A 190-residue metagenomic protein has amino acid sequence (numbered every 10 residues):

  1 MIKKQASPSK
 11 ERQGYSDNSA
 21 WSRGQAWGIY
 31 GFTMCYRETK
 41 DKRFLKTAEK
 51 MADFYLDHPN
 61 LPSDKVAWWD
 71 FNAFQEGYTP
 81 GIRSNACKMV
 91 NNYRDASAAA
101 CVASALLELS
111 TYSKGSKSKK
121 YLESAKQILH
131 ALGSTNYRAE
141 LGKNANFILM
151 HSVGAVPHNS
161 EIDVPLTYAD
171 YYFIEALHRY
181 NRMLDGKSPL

Functional and structural regions predicted by a protein language model:
M1-L190: Glycan-recognition and catalytic cores of secretory/periplasmic carbohydrate-active enzymes
